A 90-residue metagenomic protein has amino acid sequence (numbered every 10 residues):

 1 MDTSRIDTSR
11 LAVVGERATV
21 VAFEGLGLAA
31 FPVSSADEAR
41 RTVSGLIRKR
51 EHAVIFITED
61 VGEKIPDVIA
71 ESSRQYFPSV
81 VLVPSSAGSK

Functional and structural regions predicted by a protein language model:
M1-D2, L26, R50-H52: Short, surface-exposed connector motifs at secondary-structure boundaries
S4-R40: N-terminal first-folded block
T8-S9, E51-H52, Y76-P78: Short coil/turn connectors at secondary-structure junctions
S35, T58-D60, P84: Short secondary-structure boundary segments
R41-R48: Acidic, metal-coordinating helix/loop segments flanking the phosphotransfer/catalytic sites of two-component signaling
A53-I57: Periplasmic-binding protein-like
P66-K90: C-terminal structural segments of small proteins and small subunits
